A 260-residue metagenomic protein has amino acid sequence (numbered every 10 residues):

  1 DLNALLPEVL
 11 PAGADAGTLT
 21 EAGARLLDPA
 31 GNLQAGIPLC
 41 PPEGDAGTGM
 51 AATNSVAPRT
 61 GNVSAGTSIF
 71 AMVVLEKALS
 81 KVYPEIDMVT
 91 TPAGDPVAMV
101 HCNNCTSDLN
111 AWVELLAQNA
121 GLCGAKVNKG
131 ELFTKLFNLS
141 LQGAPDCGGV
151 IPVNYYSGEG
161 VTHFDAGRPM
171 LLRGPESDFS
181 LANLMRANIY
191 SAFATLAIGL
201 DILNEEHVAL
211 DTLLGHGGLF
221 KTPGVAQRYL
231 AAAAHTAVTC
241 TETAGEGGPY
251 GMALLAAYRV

Functional and structural regions predicted by a protein language model:
D1-N3, L10-V260: Active-site core segments that coordinate phosphate-bearing ligands/cofactors across diverse enzyme families
